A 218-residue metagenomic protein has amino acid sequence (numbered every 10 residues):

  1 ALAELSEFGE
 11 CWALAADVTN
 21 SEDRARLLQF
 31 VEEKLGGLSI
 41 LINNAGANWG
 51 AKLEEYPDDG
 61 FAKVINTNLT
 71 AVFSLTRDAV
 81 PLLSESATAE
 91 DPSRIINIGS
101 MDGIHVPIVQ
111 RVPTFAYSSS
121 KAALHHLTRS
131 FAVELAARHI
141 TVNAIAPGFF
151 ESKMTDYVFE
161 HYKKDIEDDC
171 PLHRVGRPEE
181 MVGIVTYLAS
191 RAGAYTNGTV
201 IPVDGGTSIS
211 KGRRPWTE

Functional and structural regions predicted by a protein language model:
A1-L35, N48-W49, D59-G60: Short-chain dehydrogenase/reductase
K52-L53, P57-I65, I166: Substrate-binding pocket helix/loop in short-chain dehydrogenase/reductase
P81, V133-E134, A194: Alpha-helical segment proximal to the catalytic Tyr-Lys
A87-A123, T128-A137: Catalytic loop of short-chain dehydrogenase/reductase
A136, T141, T196-G198: Short, small/polar-rich loop/turn modules that mediate ligand/substrate recognition or access, typified
C170-M181: A conserved structural motif in NAD(P)-dependent oxidoreductases
T186, N197-E218: Short C-terminal tail/terminal secondary-structure segment of NAD(P)H-dependent dehydrogenase/reductase domains
